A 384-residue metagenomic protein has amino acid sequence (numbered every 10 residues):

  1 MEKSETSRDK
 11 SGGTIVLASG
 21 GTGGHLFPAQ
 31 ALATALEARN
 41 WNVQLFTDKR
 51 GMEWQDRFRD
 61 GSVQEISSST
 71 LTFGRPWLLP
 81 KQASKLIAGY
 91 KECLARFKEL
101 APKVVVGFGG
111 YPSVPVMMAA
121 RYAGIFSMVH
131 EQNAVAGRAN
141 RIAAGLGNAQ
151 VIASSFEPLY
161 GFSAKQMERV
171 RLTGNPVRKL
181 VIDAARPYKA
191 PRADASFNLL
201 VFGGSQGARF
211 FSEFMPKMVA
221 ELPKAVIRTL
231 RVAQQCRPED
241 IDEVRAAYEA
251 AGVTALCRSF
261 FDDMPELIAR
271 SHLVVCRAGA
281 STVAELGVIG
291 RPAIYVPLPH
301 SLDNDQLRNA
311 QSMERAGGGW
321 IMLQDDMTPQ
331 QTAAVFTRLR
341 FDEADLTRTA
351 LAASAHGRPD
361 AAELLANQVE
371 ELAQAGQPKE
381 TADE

Functional and structural regions predicted by a protein language model:
E2, R358-E384: C-terminal alpha-helical cap of glycosyltransferases
G12-G20, E37-A88, T173, P238-D240 (+1 more regions): Conserved nucleotide-sugar phosphate-binding/catalytic loop shared by glycosyltransferases and other
L17-Q30, R209: A short, glycine/small-residue-rich beta-strand->loop->alpha-helix junction that serves as a flexible
A33, E37-A38, Q44-F46, R50-D60 (+4 more regions): Donor-nucleotide binding loops and adjacent catalytic segments primarily of GT-B fold Leloir glycosyltransferases
N42, R50, R121-R186: Active-site-proximal region of nucleotide-activated glycan assembly enzymes, centered on histidine/acidic-rich loops
S62, E92-V105, S113-M128, R141-L146: Glycosyltransferases and closely related glycan-assembly transferases that use nucleotide-activated donors
P102-V104, A269-A284, R291: Acidic donor-binding loop of glycosyltransferase active sites
D345-P359: A short, well-ordered alpha-helix in the C-terminal region of glycosyltransferases
